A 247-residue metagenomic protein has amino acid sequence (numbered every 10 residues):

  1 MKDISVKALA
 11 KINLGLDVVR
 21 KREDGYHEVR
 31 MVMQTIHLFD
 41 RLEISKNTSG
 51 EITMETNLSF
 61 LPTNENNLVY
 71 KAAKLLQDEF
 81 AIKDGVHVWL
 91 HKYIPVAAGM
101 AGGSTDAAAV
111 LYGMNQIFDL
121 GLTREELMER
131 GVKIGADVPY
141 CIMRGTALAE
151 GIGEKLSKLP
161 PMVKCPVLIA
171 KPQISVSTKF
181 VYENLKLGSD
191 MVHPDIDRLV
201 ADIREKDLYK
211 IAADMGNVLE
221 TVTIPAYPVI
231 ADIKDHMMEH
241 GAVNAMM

Functional and structural regions predicted by a protein language model:
M1-A98, Q116, L120-M128, I152 (+2 more regions): ATP-binding N-lobe of GHMP and related small-molecule kinases
G15, R30-M33, Y70, L111 (+5 more regions): Conserved protein kinase catalytic domain
L16, M100-S104, A136, T146 (+1 more regions): Gly/Ser/Thr-rich helix-start
A72-E79, E126, R130-K133, D214 (+2 more regions): Generic non-transmembrane alpha-helical segments
G85, A107, L111-L148: Contiguous, small/hydrophobic- and glycine-enriched helical/loop subdomains that border and often "cap" functional
W89-F118, A136, V243-M247: Glycine/serine-rich anion-binding loops at beta->alpha junctions that coordinate negatively charged ligand groups
M143, L148-N244: Conserved, helical-rich catalytic subdomain that frames metal- and/or nucleotide-binding sites in enzyme alpha/beta
